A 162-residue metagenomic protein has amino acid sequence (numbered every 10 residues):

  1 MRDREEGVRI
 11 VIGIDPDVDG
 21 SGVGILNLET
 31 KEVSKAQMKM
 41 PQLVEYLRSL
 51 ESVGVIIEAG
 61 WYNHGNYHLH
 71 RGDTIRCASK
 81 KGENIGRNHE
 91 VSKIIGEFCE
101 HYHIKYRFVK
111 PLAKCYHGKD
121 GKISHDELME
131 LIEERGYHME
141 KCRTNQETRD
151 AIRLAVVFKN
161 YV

Functional and structural regions predicted by a protein language model:
R2-V162: Phosphate- and other anionic-substrate recognition elements at nucleic-acid/protein interfaces
